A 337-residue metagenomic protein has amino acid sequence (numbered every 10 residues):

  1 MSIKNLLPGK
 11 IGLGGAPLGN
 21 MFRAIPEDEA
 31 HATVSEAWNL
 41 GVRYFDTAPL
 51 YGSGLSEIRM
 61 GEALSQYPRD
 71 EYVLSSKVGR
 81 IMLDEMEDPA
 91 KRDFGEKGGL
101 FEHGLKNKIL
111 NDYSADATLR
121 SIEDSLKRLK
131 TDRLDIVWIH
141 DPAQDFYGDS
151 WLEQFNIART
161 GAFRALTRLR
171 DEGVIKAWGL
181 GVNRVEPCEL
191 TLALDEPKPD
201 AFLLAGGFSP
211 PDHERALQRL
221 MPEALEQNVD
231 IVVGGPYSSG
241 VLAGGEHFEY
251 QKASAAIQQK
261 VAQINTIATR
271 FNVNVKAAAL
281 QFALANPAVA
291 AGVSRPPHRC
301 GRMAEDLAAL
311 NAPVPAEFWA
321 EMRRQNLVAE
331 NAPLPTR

Functional and structural regions predicted by a protein language model:
M1-D93: N-terminal binding-site loop/beta-alpha segment at the start of enzyme catalytic domains that lines or forms
M1-N5, E57-V73, T118-R133, L217-D230: Short amphipathic alpha-helices and their capping/turn segments at secondary-structure boundaries
L7-I11, G41-R43, P68-Y72, T131-D135 (+4 more regions): Short, well-ordered coil/turn segments that N-cap beta-strands
A16-D28, H103-L119, S150-W151: Active-site mouth loops of central-metabolism enzymes
A24-A37, S114-R128, R184-L192: Short, acidic/polar
E29, P142-R337: Beta/alpha (TIM)-barrel catalytic core signal, keyed to glycine-rich beta->alpha loops juxtaposed to Asp/Glu that bind
E87-D135: Active-site gating/metal-coordination segments in enzymes
L126-S150: Active-site groove signature of glycoside hydrolases
